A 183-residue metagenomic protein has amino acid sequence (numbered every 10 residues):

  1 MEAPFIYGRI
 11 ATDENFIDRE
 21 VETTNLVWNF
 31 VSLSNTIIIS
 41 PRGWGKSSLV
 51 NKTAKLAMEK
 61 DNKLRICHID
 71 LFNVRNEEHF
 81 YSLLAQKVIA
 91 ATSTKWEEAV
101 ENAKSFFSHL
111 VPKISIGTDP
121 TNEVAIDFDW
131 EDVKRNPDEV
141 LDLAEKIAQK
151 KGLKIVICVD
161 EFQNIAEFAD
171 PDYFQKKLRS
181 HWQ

Functional and structural regions predicted by a protein language model:
M1-P41, E59: A short, basic N-terminal segment
T23, L141-D142, Q175-K176: A short, noncatalytic alpha-helical element within ATPase nucleotide-binding/catalytic domains
P41-W44, S48-I157, F162-I165, P171: P-loop NTPase nucleotide-binding core
A148, K177-Q183: Substrate-engagement module of ASCE P-loop NTPases
D170-L178: Substrate-gripping "pore-loop 1 plus following alpha2 helix"
